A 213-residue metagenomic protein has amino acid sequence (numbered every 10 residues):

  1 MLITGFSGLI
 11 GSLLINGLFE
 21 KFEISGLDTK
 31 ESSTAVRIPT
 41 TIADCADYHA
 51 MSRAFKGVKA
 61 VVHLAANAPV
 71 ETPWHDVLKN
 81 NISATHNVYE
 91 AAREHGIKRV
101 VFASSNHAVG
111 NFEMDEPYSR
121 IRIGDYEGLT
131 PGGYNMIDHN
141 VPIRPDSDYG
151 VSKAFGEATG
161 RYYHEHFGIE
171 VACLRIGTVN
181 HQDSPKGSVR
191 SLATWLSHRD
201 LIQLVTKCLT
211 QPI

Functional and structural regions predicted by a protein language model:
M1-K21: N-terminal Rossmann NAD(P)H-binding glycine-rich loop of SDR-like oxidoreductase domains
A43-N80, A91, N111: NAD(P)H-binding glycine-rich loop region in Rossmannoid oxidoreductase-like domains and their noncatalytic homologs
H75, K79-H86, E94, K98 (+1 more regions): Conserved internal alpha-helix in NAD(P)-dependent oxidoreductase domains
N87-D146: Conserved Rossmann-fold NAD(P)-dependent oxidoreductase catalytic core, especially the SDR/UDP-sugar
D148, S152-F155: Active-site helix of classical SDR
E157-Q182: Conserved beta-loop-beta element that borders a ligand/cofactor-binding pocket
R175-D183, T194-I213: Alpha-helical substrate-binding/gating segment
